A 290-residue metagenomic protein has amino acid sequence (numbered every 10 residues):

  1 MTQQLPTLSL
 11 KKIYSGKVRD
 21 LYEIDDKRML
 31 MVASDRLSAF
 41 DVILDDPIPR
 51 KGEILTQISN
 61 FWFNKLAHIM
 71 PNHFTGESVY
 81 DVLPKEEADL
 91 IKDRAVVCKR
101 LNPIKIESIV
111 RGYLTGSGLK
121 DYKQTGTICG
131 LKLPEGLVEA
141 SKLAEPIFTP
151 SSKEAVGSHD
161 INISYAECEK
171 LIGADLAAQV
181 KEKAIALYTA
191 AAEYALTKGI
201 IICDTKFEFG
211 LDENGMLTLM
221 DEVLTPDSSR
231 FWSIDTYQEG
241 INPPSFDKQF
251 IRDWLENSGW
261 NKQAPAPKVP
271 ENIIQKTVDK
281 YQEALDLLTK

Functional and structural regions predicted by a protein language model:
M1-S152, K262-T289: Active-site loop/lid in soluble adenylation, ligation, and acyl-transfer enzymes
R28, P103-K105, G199-I202, N214-L217 (+1 more regions): Coil-to-beta-strand transition motifs
A67-H73, A190-I202, G215, T289-K290: Surface-exposed helix-capping loop/turn segments at secondary-structure junctions
V110, I202-V223: Conserved metal-phosphate-binding beta-hairpin within the catalytic cores of diverse ATP-dependent phosphoryl-transfer
Q124-I128, K132-L176, L219, V223-L288: Anionic ligand-binding catalytic core segments
I172-C203: A long amphipathic alpha-helix within ATP-dependent nucleotide-binding catalytic cores
